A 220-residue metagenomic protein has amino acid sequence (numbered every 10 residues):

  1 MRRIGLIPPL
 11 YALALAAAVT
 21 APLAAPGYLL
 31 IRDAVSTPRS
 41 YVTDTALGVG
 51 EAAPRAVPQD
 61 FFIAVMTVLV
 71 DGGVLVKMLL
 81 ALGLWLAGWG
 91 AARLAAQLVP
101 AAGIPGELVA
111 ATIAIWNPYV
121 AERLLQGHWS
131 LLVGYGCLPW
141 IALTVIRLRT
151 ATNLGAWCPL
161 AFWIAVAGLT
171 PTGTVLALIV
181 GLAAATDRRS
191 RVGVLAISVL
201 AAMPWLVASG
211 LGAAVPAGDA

Functional and structural regions predicted by a protein language model:
M1-A220: Membrane-embedded transmembrane-helix bundle of lipid-linked glycan/lipid transferases
